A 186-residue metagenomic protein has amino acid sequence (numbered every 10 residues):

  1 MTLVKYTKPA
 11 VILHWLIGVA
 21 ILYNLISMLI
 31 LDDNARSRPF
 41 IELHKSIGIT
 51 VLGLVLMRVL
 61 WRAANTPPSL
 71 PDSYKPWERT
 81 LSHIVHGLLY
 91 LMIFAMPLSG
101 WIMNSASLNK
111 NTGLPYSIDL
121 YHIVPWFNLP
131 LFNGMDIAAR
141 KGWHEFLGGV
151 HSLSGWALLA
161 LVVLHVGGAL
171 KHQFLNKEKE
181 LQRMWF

Functional and structural regions predicted by a protein language model:
M1-F186: Membrane-embedded alpha-helical bundles that constitute the cytochrome b-like, heme-associated redox core of multi-pass
